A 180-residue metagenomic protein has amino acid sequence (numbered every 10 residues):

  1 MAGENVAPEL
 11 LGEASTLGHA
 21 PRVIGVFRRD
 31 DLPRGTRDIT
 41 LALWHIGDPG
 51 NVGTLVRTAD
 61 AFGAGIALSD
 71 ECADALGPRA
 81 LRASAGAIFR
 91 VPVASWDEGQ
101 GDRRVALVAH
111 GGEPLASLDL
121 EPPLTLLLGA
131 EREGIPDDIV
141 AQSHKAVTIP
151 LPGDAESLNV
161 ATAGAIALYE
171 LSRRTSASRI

Functional and structural regions predicted by a protein language model:
M1-G18: N-terminal positively charged helical leader segments and presequences
V6, T36-L41, Q142-L151: Glycine/charged-rich beta-loop-alpha catalytic/anionic-binding loops adjacent to active sites
P8-L11, E71-A73, W96, E131-E133 (+1 more regions): Short, acidic/turn-prone active-site loops that include or flank metal/cofactor- and phosphate-binding residues
E9, F27-E113: RNA substrate-binding interface of SAM-dependent RNA methyltransferases
S15-I24, A161: A glycine-rich, Thr/Ser-enriched phosphate-binding loop motif common to dinucleotide/cofactor-binding enzymes
G25, T58-A64, C72-F89, D137-I180: Structured adenosyl-cofactor binding patch, chiefly the S-adenosyl-L-methionine
A106-A155, N159: Active-site/ligand-binding-proximal alpha/beta "capping" segment
